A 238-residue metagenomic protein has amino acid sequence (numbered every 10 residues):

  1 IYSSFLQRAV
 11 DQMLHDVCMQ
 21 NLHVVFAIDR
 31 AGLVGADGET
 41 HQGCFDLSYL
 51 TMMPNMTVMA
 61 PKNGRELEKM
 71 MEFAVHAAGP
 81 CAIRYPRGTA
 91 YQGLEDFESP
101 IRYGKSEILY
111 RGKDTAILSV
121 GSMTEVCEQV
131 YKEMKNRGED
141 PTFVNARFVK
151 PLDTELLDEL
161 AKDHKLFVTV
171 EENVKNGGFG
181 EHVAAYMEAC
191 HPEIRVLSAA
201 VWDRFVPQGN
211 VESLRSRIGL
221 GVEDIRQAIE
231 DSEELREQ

Functional and structural regions predicted by a protein language model:
I1, M59-K62, L118-S119, E171: Small/polar loops that bind or transfer phosphate-bearing groups
I1, V10-Q12: Catalytic phosphate/nucleotide-handling subdomain of diverse soluble enzymes
L6-Q7, M19-N21, V25-A27, L33-G43 (+2 more regions): Thiamine diphosphate
D16: Conserved, well-ordered active-site substructure
N55: C-terminal reverse transcriptase regions that engage the nucleic-acid substrate
A60-V75: Conserved glycine-bearing catalytic or ligand-binding loops at nucleotide- and phosphate-handling centers of large
